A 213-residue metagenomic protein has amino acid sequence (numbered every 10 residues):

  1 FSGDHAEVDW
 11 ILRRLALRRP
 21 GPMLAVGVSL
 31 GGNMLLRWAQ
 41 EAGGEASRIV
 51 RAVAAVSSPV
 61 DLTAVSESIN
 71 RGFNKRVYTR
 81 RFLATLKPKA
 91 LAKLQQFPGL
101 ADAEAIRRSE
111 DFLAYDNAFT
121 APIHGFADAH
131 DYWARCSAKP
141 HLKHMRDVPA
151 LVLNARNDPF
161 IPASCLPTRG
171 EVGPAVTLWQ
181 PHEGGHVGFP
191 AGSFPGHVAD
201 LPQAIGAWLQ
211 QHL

Functional and structural regions predicted by a protein language model:
F1-R18, R37: Alpha/beta-hydrolase active-site loop
A16, I205, L209-L213: Short, hydrophobic alpha-helical segments
R19, L24-I123: Alpha/beta-hydrolase-fold enzymes
S47-R48, L142-R146, R169-G173: Short, conserved loop/helix-junction motifs that constitute active-site signature segments in enzyme catalytic cores
A118-L142: Active-site nucleophile elbow and catalytic-triad environment of alpha/beta-hydrolase enzymes
M145-R146, L151-N154, D158: Short beta-strand/loop motif that positions the catalytic acidic residue of the alpha/beta-hydrolase fold
R156-T177: Conserved loop-alpha-helix segment in the C-terminal half of the alpha/beta-hydrolase fold that carries the catalytic
G184-V198: Catalytic histidine-centered segment of alpha/beta-hydrolase-like enzymes
